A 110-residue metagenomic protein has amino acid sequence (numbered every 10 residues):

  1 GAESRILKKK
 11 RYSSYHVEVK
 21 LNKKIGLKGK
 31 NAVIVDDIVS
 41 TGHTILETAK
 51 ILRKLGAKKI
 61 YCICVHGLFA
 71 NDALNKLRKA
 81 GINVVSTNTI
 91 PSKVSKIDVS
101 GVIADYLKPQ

Functional and structural regions predicted by a protein language model:
G1-Q110: PRPP-associated nucleotide enzymes
